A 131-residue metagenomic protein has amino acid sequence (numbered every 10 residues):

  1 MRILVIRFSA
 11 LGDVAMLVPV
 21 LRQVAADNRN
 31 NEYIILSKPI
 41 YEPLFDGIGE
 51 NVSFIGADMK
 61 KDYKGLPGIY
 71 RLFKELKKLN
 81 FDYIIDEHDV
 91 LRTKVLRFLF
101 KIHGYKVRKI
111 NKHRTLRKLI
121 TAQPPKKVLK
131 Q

Functional and structural regions predicted by a protein language model:
M1-Q131: Catalytic machinery of carbohydrate-active enzymes, primarily nucleotide-sugar-dependent glycosyltransferases
